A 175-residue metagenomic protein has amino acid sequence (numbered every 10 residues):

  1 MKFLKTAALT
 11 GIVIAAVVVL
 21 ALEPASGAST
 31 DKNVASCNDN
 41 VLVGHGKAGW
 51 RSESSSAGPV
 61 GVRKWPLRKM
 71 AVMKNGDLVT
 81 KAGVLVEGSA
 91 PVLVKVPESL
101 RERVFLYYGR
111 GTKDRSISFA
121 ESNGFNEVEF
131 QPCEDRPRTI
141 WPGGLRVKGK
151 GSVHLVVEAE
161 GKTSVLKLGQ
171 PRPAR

Functional and structural regions predicted by a protein language model:
M1-G27: Secretory targeting and sorting signals
E23-R175: Non-catalytic macromolecular-recognition regions in eukaryotic signaling proteins
